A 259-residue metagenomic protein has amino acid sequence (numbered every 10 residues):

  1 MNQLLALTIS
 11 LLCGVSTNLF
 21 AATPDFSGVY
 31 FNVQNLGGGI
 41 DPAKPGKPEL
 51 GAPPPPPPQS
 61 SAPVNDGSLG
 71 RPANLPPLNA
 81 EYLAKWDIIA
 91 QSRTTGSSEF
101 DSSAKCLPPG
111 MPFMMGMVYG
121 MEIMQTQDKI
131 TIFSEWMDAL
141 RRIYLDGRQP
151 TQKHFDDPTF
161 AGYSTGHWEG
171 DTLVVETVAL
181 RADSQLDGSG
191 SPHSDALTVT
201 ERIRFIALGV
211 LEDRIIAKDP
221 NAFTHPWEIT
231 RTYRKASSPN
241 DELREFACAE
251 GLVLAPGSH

Functional and structural regions predicted by a protein language model:
M1-L4: Positively charged n-region of N-terminal signal peptides that target proteins for export
A6-N18: Bacterial N-terminal signal peptides
F20-H259: PEST-like low-complexity, intrinsically disordered acidic/proline/serine-rich tracts that flank trafficking/processing
